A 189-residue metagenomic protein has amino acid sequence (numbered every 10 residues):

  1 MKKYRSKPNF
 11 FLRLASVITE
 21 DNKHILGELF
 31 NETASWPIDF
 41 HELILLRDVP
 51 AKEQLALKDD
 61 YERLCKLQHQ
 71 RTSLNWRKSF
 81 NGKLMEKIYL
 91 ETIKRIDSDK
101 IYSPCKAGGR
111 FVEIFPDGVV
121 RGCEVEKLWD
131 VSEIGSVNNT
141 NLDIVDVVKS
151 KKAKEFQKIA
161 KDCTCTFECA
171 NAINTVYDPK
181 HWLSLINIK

Functional and structural regions predicted by a protein language model:
M1-R121, V125-S136, Y177-D178: Radical SAM enzyme [4Fe-4S]-AdoMet core and its adjacent flexible, acidic and glycine-rich loops/tails across
Y102, V119-K189: Flexible mid-to-C-terminal extensions adjoining Fe-S/redox cofactors in radical SAM and related proteins
